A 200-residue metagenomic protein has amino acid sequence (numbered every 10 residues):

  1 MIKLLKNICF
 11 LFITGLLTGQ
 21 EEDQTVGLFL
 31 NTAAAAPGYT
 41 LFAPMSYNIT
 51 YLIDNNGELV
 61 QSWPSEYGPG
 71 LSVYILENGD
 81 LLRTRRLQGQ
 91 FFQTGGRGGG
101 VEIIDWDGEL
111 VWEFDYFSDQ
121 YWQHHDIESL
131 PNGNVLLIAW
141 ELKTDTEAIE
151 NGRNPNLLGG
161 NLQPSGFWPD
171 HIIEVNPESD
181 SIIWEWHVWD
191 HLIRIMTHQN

Functional and structural regions predicted by a protein language model:
M1-C9: Bacterial N-terminal signal peptides that target proteins for export
C9-G19: Hydrophobic h-region of N-terminal signal peptides that target proteins for export in Gram-negative bacteria
Q20-N200: Histidine-/acidic-rich catalytic cores in large beta-rich domains
